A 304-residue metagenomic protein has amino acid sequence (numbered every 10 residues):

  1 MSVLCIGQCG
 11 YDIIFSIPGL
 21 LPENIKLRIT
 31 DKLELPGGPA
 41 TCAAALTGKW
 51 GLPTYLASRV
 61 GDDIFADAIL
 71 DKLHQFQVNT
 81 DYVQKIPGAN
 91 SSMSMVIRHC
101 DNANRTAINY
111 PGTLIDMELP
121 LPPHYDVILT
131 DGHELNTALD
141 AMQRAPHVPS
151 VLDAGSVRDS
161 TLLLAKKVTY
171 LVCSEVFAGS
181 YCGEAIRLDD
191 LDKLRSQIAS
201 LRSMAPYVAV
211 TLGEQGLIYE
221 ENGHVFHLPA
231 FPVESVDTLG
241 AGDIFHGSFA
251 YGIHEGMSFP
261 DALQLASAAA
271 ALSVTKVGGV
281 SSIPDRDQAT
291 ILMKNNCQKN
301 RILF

Functional and structural regions predicted by a protein language model:
M1-A57, I64-A68, S235: Glycine-rich phosphate/adenosyl-contacting loop at the front of the ribokinase-like
V3, P53-T54, T80-D81, P149-S150 (+2 more regions): Hydrophobic anchor at the start of a short beta-strand that flanks the dinucleotide cofactor-binding loop
C9, H133, I244: Active-site metal-binding loops of divalent metal-dependent hydrolases
G10, D31-E34, G112-T113, A154-R158 (+2 more regions): Short, acidic/turn-prone active-site loops that include or flank metal/cofactor- and phosphate-binding residues
E23-L27, E34, K49-V127, T290-F304: Conserved N-terminal subdomain of the carbohydrate kinase-like
P120-L121, L164, L171, L201: Structural alpha-helical scaffold elements that stabilize or flank donor/cofactor-binding regions in carbohydrate
D126-K193, Q215-L217: Conserved beta-alpha-beta core of the PfkB/ribokinase-like small-molecule kinase fold
E184, L188-F304: Conserved phosphate-binding/catalytic region of the ribokinase-like
